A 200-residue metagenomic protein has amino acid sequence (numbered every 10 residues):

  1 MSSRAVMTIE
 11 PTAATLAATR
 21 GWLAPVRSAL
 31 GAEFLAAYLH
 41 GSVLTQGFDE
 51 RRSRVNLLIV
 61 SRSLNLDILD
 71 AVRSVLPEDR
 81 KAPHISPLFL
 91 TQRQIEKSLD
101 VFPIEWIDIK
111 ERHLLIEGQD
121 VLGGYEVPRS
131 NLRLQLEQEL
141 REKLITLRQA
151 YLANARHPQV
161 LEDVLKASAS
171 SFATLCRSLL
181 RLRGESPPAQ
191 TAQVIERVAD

Functional and structural regions predicted by a protein language model:
S2-S3: Serine residues within intrinsically disordered or low-complexity segments
V6-S28, T45-R52, L57-F102: Metal-dependent nucleotidyltransferase catalytic core
L35-V43: Short gly/ser-rich loop at a beta-strand->alpha-helix junction or flexible surface loop bordering the NTP-binding
L114-I116: A charged, well-structured terminal subsegment
Q119-V127: Extended, charge-rich low-complexity interaction segments
E126, N131-D200: Conserved nucleotidyltransferase catalytic core and NTase-mimicking acidic/glycine-rich helix/loop elements in nucleic
